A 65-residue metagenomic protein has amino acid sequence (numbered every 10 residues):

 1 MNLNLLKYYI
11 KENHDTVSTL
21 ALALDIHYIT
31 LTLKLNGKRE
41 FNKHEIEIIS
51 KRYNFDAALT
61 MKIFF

Functional and structural regions predicted by a protein language model:
M1-D15: A short, Lys/Arg-rich alpha-helix, primarily the initiator
H14, E40-K43: Residue at a beta-strand N-cap/secondary-structure junction
V17, Y28, I46: Helix-turn-helix DNA-binding elements, focusing on the entry/boundary residues of the two helices that contact DNA
T19-L22, I49: Short alpha-helical "recognition helix" segments of helix-turn-helix
I26-F41: Recognition helix of helix-turn-helix/homeodomain-like DNA-binding domains that insert into the DNA major groove
H44-L59: DNA major-groove recognition helix of helix-turn-helix/homeodomain DNA-binding modules
T60-F65: Short amphipathic recognition helices of helix-turn-helix/homeodomain-type DNA-binding modules
